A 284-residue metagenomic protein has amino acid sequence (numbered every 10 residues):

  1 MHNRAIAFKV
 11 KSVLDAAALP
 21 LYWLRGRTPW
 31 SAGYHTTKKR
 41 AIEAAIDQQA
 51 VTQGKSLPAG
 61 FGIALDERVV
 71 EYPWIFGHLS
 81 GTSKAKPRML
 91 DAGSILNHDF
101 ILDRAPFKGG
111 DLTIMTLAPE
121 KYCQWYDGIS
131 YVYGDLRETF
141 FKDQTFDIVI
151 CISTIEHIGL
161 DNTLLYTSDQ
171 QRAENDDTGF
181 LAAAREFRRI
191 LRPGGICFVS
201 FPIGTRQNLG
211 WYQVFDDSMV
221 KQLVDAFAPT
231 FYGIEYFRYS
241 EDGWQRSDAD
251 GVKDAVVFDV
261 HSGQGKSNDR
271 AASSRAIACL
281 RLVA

Functional and structural regions predicted by a protein language model:
D15-A18, Y22, F107, Y122 (+2 more regions): A C-terminal cap/extension of S-adenosyl-L-methionine-dependent methyltransferases that defines the acceptor-substrate
P20-S83: Class I SAM-dependent methyltransferase Rossmann-like catalytic core, especially the SAM/SAH-binding loop
T82-R88, Q144: Nucleotide donor/acceptor-binding cores
R88-T139: Class I SAM-dependent methyltransferase SAM/SAH-binding core
R137-I150: A short acidic, Gly/Pro-enriched loop at the edge of an enzyme's catalytic core that lines a small-molecule cofactor
I150-H157, N162: Short catalytic micro-motifs in class I SAM-dependent methyltransferases
L165-P193: A short glycine-rich, Lys/Arg-flanked "PGG" loop and its adjoining helix->strand segment in the class I
G194-P202: Conserved beta-strand signature within the Rossmann-like core of class I S-adenosyl-L-methionine
